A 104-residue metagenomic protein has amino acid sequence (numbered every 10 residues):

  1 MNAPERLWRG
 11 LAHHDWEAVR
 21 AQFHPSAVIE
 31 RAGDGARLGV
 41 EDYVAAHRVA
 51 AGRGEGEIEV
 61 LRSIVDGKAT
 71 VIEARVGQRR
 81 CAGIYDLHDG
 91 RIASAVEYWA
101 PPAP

Functional and structural regions predicted by a protein language model:
M1-P25: Short acidic-aromatic low-complexity motifs
W16-V65: A solvent-exposed, acidic/Ser-Thr-rich amphipathic alpha-helical stretch
V44-P104: A beta-strand edge to alpha-helix "cap/lid" segment located at domain peripheries
